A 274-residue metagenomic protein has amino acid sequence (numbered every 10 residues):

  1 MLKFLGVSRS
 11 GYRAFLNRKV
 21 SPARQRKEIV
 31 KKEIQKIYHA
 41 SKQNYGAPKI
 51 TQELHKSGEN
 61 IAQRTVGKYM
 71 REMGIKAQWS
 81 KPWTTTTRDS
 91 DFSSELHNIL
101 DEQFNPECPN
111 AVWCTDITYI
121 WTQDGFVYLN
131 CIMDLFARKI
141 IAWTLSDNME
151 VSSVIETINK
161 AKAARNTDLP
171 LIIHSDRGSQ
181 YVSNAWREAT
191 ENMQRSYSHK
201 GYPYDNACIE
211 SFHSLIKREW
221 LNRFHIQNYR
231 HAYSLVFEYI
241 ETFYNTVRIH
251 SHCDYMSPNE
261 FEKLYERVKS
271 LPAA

Functional and structural regions predicted by a protein language model:
M1-L2, Y12, I34, I50 (+14 more regions): Mobile genetic element proteins and their domesticated derivatives, centered on retroelements and DNA transposons
F4-G11, I29, S153, A185 (+3 more regions): Generic alpha-helical secondary structure signal
R9-C108, Y202, S257-E266: Basic, flexible linker segments flanking DNA-binding modules in nucleic acid-interacting mobile-element proteins
V20, E191, L215-A274: C-terminal domain-tail junction helix/linker
S21, N60, F104-N105, T122-Q123 (+3 more regions): Conserved, non-catalytic sequence blocks in retroelement Pol enzymes and Pol-derived host proteins
T86-S90, S175-R177, S183-W186, Y197-K217 (+2 more regions): RNase H-like two-metal-ion nuclease catalytic core shared by retroviral integrases and related mobile-element nucleases
E102, P106-I141, D147: An active-site-proximal beta-strand-loop segment
W121, G125, W143-N166, V182: Active-site beta-loop-alpha junctions of metal-dependent nucleic acid enzymes, especially the RNase H-like/DDE
